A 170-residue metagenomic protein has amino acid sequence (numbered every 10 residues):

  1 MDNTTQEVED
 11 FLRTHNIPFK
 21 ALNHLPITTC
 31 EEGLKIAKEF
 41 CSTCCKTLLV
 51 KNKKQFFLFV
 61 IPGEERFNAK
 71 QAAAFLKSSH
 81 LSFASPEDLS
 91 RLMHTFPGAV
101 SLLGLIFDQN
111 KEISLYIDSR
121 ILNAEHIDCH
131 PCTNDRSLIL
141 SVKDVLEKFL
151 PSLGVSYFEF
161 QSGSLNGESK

Functional and structural regions predicted by a protein language model:
M1-K170: Extended, low-hydrophobicity, polar/charged segments
